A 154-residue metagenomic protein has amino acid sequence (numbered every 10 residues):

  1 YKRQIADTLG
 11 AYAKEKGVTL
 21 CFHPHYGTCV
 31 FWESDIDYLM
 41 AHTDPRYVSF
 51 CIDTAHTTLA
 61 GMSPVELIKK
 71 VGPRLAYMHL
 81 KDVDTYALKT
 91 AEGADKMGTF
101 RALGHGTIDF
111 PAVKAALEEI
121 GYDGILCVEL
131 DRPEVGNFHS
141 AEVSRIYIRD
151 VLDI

Functional and structural regions predicted by a protein language model:
K2-F50, F138: Active-site acidic/histidine proton-transfer and metal-coordination neighborhood in alpha/beta enzyme cores
E33-I52, T58-I154: Histidine-acidic metal/acid-base catalytic patches
